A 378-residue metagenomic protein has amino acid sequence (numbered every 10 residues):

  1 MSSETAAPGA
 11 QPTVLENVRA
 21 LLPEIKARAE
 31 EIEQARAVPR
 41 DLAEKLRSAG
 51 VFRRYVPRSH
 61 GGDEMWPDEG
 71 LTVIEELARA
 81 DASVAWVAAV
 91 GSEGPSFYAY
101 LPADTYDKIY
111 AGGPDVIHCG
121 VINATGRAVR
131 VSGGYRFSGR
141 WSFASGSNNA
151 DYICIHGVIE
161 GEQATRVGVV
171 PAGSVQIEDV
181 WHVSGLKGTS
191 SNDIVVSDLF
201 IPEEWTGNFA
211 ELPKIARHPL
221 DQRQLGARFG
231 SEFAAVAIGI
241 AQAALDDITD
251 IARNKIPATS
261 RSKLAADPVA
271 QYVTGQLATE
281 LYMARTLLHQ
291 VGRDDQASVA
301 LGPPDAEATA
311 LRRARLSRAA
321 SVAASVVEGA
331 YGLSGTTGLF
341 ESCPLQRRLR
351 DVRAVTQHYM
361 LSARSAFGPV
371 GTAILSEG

Functional and structural regions predicted by a protein language model:
M1-E16, A20, E377-G378: Basic/polar N-terminal segments that are highly enriched at the extreme N-terminus, encompassing both cleavable
P23, G239, G275-Y282, R313 (+3 more regions): Generic structural signal for well-ordered, non-transmembrane alpha-helical segments in soluble/cytosolic regions
K26, E30-E33, Y282-R318, Y331-L339: C-terminal helix-coil-helix/basic helical segment that borders enzyme active sites and/or dimer interfaces and provides
V38-S48, F52-A150: Glycine-rich flavin
E44, R261-P268, A297-R315, T336-A354: Charge-rich, acidic-biased intrinsically disordered regions
F143-D179: A short core secondary-structure module
S184-L281: Glycine-rich beta->alpha junctions and the first turn(s) of the following alpha-helix
S334-G378: Glycine-rich phosphate/cofactor-binding loops in nucleotide/flavin-utilizing enzymes
